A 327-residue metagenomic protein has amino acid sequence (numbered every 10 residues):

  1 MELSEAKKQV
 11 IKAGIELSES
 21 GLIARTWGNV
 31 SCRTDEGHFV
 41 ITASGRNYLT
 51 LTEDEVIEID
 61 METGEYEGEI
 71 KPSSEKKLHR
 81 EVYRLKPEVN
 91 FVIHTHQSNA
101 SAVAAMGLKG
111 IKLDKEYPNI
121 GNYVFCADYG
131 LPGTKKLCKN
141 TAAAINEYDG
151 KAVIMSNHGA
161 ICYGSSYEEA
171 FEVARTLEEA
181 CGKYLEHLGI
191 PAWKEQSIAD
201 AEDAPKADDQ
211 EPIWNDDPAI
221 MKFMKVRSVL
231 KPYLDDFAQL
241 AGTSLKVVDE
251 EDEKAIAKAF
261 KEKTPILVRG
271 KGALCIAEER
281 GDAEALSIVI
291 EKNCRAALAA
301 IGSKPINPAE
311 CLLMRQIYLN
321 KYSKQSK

Functional and structural regions predicted by a protein language model:
M1-K327: Glycine-rich flexible loops
